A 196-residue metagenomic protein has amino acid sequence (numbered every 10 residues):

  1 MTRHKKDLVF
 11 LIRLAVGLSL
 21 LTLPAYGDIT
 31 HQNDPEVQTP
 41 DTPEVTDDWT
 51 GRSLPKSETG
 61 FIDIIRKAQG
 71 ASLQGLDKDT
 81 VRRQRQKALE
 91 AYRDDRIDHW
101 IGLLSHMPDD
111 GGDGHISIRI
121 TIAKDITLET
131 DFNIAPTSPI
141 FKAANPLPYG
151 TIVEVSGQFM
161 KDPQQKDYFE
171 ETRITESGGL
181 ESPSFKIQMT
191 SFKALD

Functional and structural regions predicted by a protein language model:
M1-L8: N-terminal secretory signal peptides that target proteins for export/translocation
R3, L20-L23, G157: Compositionally biased regions
V9-F10, D34: Intrinsically disordered and other compositionally biased segments
I12-T22: Bacterial N-terminal signal peptides
A25-G27: Boundary at the C-terminal end of the N-terminal hydrophobic targeting segment
I29-D196: OB-fold and OB-like single-stranded nucleic-acid-recognition modules and their adjacent interaction interfaces
